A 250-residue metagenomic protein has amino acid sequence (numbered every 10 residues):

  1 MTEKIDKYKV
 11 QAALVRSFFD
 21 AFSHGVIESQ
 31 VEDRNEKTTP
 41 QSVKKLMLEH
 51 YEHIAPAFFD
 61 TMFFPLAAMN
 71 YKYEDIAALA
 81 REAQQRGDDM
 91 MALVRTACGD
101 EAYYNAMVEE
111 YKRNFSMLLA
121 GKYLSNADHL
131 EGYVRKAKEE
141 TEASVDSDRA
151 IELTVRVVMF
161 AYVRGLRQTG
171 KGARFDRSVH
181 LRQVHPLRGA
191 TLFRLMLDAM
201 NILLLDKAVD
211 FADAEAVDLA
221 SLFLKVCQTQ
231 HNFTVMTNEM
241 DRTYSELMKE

Functional and structural regions predicted by a protein language model:
T2, D6, A137-E250: K/R-rich mixed-charge low-complexity regions
T2-H185: Low-complexity, PEST-like segments
